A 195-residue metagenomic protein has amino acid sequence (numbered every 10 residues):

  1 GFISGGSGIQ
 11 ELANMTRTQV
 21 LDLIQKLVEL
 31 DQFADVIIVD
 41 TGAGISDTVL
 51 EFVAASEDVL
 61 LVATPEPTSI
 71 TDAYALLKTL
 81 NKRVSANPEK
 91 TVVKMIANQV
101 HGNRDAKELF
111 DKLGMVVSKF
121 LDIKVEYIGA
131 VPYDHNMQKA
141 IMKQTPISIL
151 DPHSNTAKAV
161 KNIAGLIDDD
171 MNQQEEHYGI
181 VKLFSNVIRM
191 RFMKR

Functional and structural regions predicted by a protein language model:
G1-Q32, I141-K143: P-loop/Walker-type NTP enzyme "switch/lid" segment
G6, K26-F33, T79-R83, Q99 (+3 more regions): Conserved, well-folded catalytic cores of nucleic-acid-processing and energy-transducing macromolecular machines
E11-L12, N103-K107, M137-A140: Switch/connector loops and helix/strand junctions flanking conserved nucleotide-binding motifs in nucleotide-processing
T16-Q19, E66-S69, T156: Short, conserved glycine- and acidic-residue-centered signature motifs in active-site or ligand-binding loops
D22, D72, N155, A159: Charged catalytic carboxylate motif
V36, T41-G129: Conserved catalytic-core segment of NTP-binding enzymes
L121-P146, V160: Beta-strand-loop-alpha "switch" segments that mediate conformational coupling across diverse proteins
P146-R195: NTP-binding/hydrolysis catalytic cores, primarily Walker-type P-loop NTPases
